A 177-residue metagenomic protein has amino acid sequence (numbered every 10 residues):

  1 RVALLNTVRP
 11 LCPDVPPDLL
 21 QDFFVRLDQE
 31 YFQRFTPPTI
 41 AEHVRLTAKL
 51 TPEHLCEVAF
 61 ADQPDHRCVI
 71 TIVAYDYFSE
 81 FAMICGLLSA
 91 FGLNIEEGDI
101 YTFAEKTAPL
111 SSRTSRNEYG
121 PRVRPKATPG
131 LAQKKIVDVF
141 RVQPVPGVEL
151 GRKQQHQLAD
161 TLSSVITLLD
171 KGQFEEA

Functional and structural regions predicted by a protein language model:
R1-A177: Non-catalytic interaction/regulatory segments
